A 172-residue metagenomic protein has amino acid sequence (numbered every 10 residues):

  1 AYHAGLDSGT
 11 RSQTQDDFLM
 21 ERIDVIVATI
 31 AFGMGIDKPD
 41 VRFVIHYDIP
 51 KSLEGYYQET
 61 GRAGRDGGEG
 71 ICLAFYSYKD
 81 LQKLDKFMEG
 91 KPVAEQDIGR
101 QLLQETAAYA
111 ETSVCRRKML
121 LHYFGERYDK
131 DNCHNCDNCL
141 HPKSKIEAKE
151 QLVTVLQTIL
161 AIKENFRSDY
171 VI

Functional and structural regions predicted by a protein language model:
A1-F32, I36-I172: C-terminal helicase lobe
